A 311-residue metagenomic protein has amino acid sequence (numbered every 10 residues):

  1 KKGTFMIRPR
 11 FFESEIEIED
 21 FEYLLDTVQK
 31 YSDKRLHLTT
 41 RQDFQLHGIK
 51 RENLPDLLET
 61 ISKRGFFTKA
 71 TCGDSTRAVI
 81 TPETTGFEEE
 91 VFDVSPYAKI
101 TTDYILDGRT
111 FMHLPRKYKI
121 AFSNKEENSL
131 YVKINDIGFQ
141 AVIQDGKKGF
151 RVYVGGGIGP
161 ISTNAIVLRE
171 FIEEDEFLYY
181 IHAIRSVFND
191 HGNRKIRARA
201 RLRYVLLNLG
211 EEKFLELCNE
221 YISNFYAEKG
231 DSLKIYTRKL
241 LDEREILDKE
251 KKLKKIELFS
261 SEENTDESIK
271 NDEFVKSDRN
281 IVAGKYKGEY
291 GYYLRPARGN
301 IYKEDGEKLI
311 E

Functional and structural regions predicted by a protein language model:
K1-E311: Peripheral terminal and linker regions in Fe-S/redox and tRNA-modifying enzymes
